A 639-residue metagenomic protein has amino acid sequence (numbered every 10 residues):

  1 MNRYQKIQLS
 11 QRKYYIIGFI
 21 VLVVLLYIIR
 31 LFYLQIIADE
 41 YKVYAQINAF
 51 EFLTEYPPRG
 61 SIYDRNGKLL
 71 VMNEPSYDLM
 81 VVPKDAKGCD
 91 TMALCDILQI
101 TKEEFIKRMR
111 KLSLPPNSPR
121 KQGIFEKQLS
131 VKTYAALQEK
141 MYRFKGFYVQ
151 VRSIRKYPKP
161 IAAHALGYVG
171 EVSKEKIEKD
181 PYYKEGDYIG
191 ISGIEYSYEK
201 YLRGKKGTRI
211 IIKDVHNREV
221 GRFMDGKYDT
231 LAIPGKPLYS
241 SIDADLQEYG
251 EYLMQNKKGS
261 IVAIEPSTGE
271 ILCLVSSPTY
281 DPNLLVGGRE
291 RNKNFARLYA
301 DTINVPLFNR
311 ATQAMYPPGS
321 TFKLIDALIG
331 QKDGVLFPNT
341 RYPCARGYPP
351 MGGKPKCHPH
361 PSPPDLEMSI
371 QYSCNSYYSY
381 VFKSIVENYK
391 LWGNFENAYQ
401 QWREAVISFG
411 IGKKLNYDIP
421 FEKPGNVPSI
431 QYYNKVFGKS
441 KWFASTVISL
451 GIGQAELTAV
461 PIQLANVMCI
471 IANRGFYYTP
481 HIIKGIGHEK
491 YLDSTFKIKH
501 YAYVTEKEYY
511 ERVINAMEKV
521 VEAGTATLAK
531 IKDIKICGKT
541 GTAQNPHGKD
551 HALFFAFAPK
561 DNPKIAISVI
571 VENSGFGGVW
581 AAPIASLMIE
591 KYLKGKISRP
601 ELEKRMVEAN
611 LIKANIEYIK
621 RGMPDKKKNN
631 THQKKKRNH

Functional and structural regions predicted by a protein language model:
M1-R291, M315, F337-T340, A398-S408 (+6 more regions): Periplasmic/cell-envelope proteins involved in peptidoglycan metabolism and beta-lactam response
R3, V71, D214-E219, F223-D229 (+3 more regions): Beta-lactam-recognizing serine transpeptidase/beta-lactamase-like catalytic domain environment
